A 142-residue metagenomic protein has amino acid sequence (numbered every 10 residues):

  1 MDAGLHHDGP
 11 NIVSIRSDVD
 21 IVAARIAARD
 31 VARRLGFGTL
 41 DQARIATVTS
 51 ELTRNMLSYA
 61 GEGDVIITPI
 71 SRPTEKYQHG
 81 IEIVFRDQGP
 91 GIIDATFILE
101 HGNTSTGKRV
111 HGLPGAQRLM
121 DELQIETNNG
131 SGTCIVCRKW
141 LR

Functional and structural regions predicted by a protein language model:
M1-S17, Q117-R142: Flexible, glycine-/charge-rich segments associated with ATP-binding catalytic modules
M1-T47: Bergerat-fold GHKL ATPase/HATPase_c domain
T39-V65: Conserved ATP-binding N-box helix of the HATPase_c
D64-Y77: Short beta-strand/loop element within the Bergerat-fold HATPase_c
V65, I81-I83, I135: Hydrophobic/aromatic residues in the conserved F-box-adjacent beta-strands of the Bergerat ATP-binding
I66-T68, R86, E126: Solvent-exposed beta-strand sheet faces enriched in polar/charged residues
T74-R109: Glycine-rich/acidic phosphate-handling loop/turn and adjacent ATP-lid/helix of nucleotide-binding kinase/ATPase domains
S105-D121: Glycine-rich phosphate-binding loop
